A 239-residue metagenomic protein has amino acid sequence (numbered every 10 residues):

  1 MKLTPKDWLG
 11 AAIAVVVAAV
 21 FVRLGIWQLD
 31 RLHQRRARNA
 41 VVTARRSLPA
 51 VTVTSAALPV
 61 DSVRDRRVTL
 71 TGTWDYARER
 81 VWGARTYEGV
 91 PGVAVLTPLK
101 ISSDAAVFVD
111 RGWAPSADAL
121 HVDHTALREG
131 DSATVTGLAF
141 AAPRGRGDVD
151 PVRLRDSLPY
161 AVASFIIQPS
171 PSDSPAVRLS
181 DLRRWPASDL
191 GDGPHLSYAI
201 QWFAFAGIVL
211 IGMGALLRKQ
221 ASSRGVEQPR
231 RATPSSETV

Functional and structural regions predicted by a protein language model:
M1-V239: Surface-exposed, charge/polar-rich loops and edge strands
